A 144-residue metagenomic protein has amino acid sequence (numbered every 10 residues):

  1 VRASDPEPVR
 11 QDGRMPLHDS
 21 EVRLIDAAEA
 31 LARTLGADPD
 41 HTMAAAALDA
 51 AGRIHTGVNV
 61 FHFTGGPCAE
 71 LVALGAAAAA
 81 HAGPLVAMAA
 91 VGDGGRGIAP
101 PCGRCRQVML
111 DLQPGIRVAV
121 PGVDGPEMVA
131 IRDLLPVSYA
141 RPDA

Functional and structural regions predicted by a protein language model:
V1-R14: N-terminal amphipathic/basic-hydrophobic helices that include classical n-h-c signal peptides and signal-anchor
G13-T34, D38, A82-A144: C-terminal binding/interaction regions
A28, A69, A73-A77: Stable alpha-helical structural segments in soluble proteins, enriched in small hydrophobic residues
M43-A50: Short beta-strand scaffold segments in enzyme catalytic cores
A47, G57, A89-V91: Short glycine-rich or small-residue beta-strand-to-loop segments that form or flank ligand, phosphate, metal/Fe-S
R53-I54: Hydrophobic "anchor" residues
V58-V72: Compact, glycine-rich, soluble single-domain proteins
G66, A76-G83: Active-site- and interface-proximal helix/loop "cap" or "latch" segments in soluble metabolic and energy-transducing
